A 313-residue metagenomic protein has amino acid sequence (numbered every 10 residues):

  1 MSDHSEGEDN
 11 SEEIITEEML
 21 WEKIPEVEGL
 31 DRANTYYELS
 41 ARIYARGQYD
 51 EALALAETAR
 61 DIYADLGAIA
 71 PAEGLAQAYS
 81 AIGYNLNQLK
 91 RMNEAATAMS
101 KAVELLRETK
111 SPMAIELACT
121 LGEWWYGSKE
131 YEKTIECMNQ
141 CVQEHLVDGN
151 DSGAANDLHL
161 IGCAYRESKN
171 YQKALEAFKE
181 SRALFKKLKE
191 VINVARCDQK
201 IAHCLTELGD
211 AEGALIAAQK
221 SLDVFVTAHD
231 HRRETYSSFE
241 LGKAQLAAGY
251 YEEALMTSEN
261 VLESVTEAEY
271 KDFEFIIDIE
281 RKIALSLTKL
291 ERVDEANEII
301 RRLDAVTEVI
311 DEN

Functional and structural regions predicted by a protein language model:
M1-S80, L86-R91, V103, K110 (+2 more regions): Flexible inter-repeat linkers and adjacent short helices within tandem amphipathic alpha-helical repeat scaffolds
W21, R60-G67, V103-L105, Q140-V147 (+4 more regions): Amphipathic alpha-helical segments of tetratricopeptide repeats
L30, A70-E73, P112, S152 (+3 more regions): Residue signature of alpha-solenoid helical repeat architecture, marking inter-repeat boundaries and helix-start
Y36-I43, L55, I62, L75-L86 (+15 more regions): TPR/Sel1-like alpha-solenoid repeat signature
A68-A72, H231, E267-D278, V309-N313: Acidic, Ser/Thr-rich low-complexity linear motifs
M256-E263, R281, L285-V309: TPR/TPR-like (Sel1-like) alpha-helical repeat modules
